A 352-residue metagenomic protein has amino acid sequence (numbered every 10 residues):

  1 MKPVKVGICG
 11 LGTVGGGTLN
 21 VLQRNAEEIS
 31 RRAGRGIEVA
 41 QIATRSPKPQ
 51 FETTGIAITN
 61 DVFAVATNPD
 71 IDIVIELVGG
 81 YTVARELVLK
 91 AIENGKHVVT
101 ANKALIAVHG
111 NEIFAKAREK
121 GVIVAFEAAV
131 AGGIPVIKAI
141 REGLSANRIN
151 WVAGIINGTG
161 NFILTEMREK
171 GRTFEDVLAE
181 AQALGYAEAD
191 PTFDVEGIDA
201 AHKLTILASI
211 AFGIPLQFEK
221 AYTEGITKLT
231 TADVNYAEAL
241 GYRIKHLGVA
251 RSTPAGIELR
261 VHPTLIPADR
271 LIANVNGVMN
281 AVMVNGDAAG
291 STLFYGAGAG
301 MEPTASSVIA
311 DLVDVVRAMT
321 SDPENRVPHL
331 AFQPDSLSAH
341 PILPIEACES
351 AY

Functional and structural regions predicted by a protein language model:
M1-N94: N-terminal glycine-/serine-/threonine-rich beta1-alpha1-beta2 phosphate-ribose binding loop of Rossmann-like
P47, G79-Y81, A129, N157 (+1 more regions): Short glycine-rich anion-binding loops that position phosphate/pyrophosphate groups of nucleotides and phosphorylated
A84-N94, K103-R141: Rossmann-fold NAD(P)-binding glycine/threonine-rich loop
H97-V99: A short hydrophobic/small-residue beta-strand
R118-D199, I206: Rossmann-like NAD(P)H-binding beta-loop-alpha module
D176-N274, M279-A281: Substrate-binding/catalytic subdomain of NAD(P)-dependent oxidoreductase enzymes
I226, G290-T292, G296-E302: Glycine-rich phosphate/pyrophosphate-binding beta-alpha loops
S307, L312, A318-Y352: A conserved regulatory-domain signal marking ACT and ACT-like small-molecule sensing domains and adjacent regulatory
